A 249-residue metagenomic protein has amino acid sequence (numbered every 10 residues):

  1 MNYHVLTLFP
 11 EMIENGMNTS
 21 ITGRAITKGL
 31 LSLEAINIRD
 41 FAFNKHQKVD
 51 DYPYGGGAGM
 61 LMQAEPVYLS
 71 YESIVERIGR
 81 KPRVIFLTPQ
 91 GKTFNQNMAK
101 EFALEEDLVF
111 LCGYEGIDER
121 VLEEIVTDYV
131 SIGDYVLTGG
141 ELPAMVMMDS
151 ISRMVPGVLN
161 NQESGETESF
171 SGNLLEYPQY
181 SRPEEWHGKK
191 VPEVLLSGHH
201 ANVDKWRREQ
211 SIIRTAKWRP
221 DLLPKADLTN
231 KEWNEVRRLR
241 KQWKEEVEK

Functional and structural regions predicted by a protein language model:
M1-I74, A201-P224: N-terminal nucleotide/polyanion-binding subdomain common to many enzyme families
H4-L6, E34-I36, I85, D107-V109 (+1 more regions): Hydrophobic/aromatic beta-strand patches that form the interior of the parallel beta-sheet core in alpha/beta enzyme
F9, C112-G113: Active-site glycine-centered loops adjacent to acidic/histidine catalytic or metal-binding residues that shape
I38-F41, G113-I117: Short glycine-enriched loops at secondary-structure junctions
L61-L111, D118-E119, P156-G157: S-adenosyl-L-methionine/SAH cofactor-binding core of RNA-modifying enzymes
I117, V121-E168: Structured adenosyl-cofactor binding patch, chiefly the S-adenosyl-L-methionine
M154-V194: Internal, active-site/partner-interface "lid" segment
P183-K249: SAM-dependent methyltransferases
